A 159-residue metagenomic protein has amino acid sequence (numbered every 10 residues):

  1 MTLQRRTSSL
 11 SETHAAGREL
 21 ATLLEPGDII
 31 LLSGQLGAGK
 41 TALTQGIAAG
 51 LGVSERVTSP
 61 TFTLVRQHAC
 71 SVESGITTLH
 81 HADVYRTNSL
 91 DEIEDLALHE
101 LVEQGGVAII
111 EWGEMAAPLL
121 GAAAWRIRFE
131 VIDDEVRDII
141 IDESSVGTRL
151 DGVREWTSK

Functional and structural regions predicted by a protein language model:
M1-E19: N-terminal pre-Walker A segment at the start of P-loop NTPase domains
L3-Q4, D91, H99-K159: Short phosphate-coordinating micro-motif centered on Lys-Gly-acidic
A21-G27: Phosphate-binding P-loop
I30-L32: Hydrophobic anchor at the beta1->P-loop junction of P-loop NTPases
Q35: P-loop (Walker A) phosphate-binding loop of NTP-binding proteins
K40: Conserved lysine of the Walker
V53-H68: Short beta-strand-centered segment that lines the nucleotide-binding/catalytic pocket of NTP-utilizing
R56, A69-W112: Conserved nucleotide-sensing/catalytic segment adjacent to the nucleotide-binding pocket in NTP-handling enzymes
